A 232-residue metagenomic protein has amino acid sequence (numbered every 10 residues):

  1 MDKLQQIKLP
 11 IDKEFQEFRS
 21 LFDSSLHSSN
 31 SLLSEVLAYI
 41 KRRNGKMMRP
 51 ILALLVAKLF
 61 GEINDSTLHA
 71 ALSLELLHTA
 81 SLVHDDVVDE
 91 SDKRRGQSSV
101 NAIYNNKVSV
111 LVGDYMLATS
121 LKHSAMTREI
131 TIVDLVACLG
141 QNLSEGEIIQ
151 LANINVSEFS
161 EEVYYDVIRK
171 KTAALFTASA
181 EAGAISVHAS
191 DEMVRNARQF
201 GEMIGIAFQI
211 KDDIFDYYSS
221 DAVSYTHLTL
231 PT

Functional and structural regions predicted by a protein language model:
M1-T79, V83, V87-A102, Q150-E158 (+1 more regions): Conserved N-terminal diphosphate/IPP-binding helix and adjacent helical/loop segment of trans-prenyltransferase domains
E35-S73, E162-I204: Alpha-helical phosphate/pyrophosphate-handling elements in metalloenzyme active cores
L52, S120, G146: Residue-level signal for inorganic ion chemistry
I63, H123-L135, L151, N155-V163 (+2 more regions): Inter-helical turn/loop segments and adjacent helix faces that build the functional surface of alpha-helical bundle
T67-S91, Q141-N142, A173, T177 (+2 more regions): Active-site alpha-helical segments that house and flank conserved acidic catalytic motifs for diphosphate chemistry
A102-K122, L228: Multi-pass membrane catalytic core of lipid/isoprenoid biosynthesis enzymes
T226-T232: Conserved small/polar residues in nucleotide/adenosyl-binding loops
